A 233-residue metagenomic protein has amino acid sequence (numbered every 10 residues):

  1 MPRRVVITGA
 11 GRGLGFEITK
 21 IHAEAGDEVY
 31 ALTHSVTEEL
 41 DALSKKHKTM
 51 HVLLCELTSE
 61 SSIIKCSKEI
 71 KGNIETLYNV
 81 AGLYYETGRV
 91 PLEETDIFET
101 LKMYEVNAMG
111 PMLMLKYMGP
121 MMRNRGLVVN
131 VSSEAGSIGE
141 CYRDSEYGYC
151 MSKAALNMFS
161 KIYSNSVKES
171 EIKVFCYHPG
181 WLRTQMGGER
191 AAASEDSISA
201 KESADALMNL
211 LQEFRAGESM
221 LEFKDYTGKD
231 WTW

Functional and structural regions predicted by a protein language model:
I7-T8, N79-V80, L127-S133, K173-H178: Structural signature of the Rossmann-like NAD(P)-dependent dehydrogenase/reductase core
G11-K20: N-terminal Rossmann NAD(P)H-binding glycine-rich loop of SDR-like oxidoreductase domains
A25-L40: Conserved glycine-rich Rossmann-like NAD(P)H-binding loop of the short-chain dehydrogenase/reductase
K46-S61: Rossmann-fold cofactor-recognition segment
T58-N73: Conserved Rossmann-fold cofactor-binding substructure of NAD(P)-dependent oxidoreductases
L83-Y84, P91-K102, L127-K168: Catalytic loop of short-chain dehydrogenase/reductase
C176, T184, G188-W233: C-terminal helical subdomain
